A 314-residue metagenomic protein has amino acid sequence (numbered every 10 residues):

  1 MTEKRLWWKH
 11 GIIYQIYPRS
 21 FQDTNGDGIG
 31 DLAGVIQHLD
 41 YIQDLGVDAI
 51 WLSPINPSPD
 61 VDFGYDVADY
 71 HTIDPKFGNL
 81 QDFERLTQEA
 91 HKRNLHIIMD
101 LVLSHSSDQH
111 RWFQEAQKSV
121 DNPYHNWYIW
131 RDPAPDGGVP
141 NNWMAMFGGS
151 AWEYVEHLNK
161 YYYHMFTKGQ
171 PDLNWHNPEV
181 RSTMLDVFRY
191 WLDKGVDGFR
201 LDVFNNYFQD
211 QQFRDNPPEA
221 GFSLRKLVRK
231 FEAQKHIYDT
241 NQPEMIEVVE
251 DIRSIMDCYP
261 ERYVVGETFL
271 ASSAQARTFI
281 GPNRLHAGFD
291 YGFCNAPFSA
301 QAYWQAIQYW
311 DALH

Functional and structural regions predicted by a protein language model:
T2-R189, D193, N206-A271: Acidic/aromatic-lined carbohydrate-recognition and catalytic surfaces of CAZymes acting on diverse glycans
I50, F199-L201: Hydrophobic residues within beta-strands of alpha/beta enzymes
T268-H314: Noncatalytic carbohydrate-binding groove/subsite architecture in carbohydrate-active enzymes
